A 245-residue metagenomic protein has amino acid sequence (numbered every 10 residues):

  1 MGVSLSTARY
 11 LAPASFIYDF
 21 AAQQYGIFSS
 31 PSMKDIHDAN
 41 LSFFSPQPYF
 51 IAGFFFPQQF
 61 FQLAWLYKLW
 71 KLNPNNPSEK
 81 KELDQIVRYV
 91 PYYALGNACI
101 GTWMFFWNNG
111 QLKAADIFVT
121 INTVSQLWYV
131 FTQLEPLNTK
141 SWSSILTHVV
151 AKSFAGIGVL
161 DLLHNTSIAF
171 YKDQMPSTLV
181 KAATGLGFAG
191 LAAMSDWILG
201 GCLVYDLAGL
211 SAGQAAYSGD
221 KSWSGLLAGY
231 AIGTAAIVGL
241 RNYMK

Functional and structural regions predicted by a protein language model:
S4, Q47-I51, M175-A192, D196-I198 (+1 more regions): Membrane-interface transmembrane-helix boundary segments in multi-pass integral membrane proteins
A8-F20, Q58, A94, A98: Alpha-helical transmembrane segments
F16-M33: Alpha-helical transmembrane segments of multi-pass membrane proteins
N40-F54, S144-A151: Short aromatic-rich membrane-water interface segments that cap or initiate transmembrane helices in multi-pass membrane
P46-K68: Hydrophobic alpha-helical transmembrane segments in multi-pass integral membrane proteins
P77-Q133: Hydrophobic alpha-helical segments and helix pairs
W103-I117, T139-W142, I168-D173, A193-M194 (+1 more regions): Membrane-interface helix caps and helix-loop-helix hairpins in membrane proteins
K140-F188: A mid-sequence, solvent-exposed acidic-amphipathic segment
